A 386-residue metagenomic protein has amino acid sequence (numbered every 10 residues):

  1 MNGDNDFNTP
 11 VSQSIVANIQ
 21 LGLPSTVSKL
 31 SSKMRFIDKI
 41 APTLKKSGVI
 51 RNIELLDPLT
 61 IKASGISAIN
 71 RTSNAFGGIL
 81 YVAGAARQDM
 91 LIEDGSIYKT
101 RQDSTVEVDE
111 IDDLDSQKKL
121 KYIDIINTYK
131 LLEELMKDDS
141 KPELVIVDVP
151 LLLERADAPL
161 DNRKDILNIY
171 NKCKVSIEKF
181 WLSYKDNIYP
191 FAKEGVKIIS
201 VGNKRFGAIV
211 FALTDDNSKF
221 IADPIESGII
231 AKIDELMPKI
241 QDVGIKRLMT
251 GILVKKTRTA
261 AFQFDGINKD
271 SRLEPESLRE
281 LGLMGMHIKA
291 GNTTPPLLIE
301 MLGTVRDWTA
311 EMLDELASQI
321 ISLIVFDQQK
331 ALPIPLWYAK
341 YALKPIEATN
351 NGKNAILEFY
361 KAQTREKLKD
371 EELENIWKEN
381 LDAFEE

Functional and structural regions predicted by a protein language model:
M1-L56, I61, I125, Y129-E386: Long, contiguous domain-sized segments
I53-E54, L59, E107-L114: Generic structural signal for short, solvent-exposed loop/turn connectors between secondary structure elements
I61-R71: Two-metal-ion RNase H-like nuclease active-site motif
R71-I111: Acidic, metal-ligating active-site segments
S116-N127: Functional beta-strand-loop-alpha-helix junction segments that form "active/interaction loops" within catalytic
